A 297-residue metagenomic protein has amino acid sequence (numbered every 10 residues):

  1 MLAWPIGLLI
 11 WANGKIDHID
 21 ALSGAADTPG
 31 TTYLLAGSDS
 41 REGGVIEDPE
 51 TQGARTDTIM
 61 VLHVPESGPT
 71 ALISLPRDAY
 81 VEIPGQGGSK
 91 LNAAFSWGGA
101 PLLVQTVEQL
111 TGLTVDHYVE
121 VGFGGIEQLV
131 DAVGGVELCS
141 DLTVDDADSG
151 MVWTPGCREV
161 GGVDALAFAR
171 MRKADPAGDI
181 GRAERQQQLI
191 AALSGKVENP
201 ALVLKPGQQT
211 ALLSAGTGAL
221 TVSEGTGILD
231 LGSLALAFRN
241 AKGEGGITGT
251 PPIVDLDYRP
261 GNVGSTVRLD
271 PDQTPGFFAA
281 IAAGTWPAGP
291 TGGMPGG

Functional and structural regions predicted by a protein language model:
M1-G297: Non-catalytic, solvent-exposed segments at the cell envelope interface
